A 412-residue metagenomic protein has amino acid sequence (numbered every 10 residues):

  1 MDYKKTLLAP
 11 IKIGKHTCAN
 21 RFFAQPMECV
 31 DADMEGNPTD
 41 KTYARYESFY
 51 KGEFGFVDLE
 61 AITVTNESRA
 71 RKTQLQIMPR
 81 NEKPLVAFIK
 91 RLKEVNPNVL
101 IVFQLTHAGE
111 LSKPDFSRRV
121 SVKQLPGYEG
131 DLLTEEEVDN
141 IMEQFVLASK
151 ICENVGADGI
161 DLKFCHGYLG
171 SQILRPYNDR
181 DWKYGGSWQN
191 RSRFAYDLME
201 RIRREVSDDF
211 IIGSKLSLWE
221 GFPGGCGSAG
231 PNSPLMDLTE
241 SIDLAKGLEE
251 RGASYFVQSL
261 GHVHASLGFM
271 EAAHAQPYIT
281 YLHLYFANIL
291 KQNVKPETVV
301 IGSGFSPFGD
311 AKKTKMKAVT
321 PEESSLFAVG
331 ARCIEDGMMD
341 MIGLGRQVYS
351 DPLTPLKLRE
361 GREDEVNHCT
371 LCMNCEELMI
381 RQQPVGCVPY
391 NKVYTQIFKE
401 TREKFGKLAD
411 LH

Functional and structural regions predicted by a protein language model:
M1-H412: Flavin-dependent oxidoreductase catalytic cores
